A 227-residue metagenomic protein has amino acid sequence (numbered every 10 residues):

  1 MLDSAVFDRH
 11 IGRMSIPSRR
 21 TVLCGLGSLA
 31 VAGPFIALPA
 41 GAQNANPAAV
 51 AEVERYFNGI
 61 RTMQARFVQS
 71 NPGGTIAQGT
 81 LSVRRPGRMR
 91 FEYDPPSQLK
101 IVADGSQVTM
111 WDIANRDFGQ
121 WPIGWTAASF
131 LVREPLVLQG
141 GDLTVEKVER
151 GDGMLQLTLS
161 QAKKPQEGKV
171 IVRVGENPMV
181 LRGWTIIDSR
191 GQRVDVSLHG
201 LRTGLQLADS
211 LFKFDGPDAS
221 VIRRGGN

Functional and structural regions predicted by a protein language model:
M1-P17, T21-I36: N-terminal secretory signal peptides
I36-A42: Sec/Tat signal peptide C-region and signal peptidase I cleavage site
N44-G73, A77, W111-G168: Flexible, processing/modification-adjacent segments and terminal tails in exported/periplasmic/extracellular proteins
V53-G59, S82, R90-E92, S97-V102 (+3 more regions): Short linear motifs in intrinsically disordered
R61-M63, A77-G79, R85-G87, S97 (+5 more regions): Envelope-exposed proteins and targeting segments
F67, M89-Y93, V108-W111, L157-L159 (+1 more regions): Short hydrophobic/aromatic-rich beta-strand segments that constitute the beta-sheet cores of beta-sandwich/beta-barrel
Q78-V132, V194-D195, G200: An acidic-aromatic
Q139-L143, R150-N227: Gly/Pro-enriched, hydrophobic low-complexity segments that function as extracytoplasmic propeptides/linkers
